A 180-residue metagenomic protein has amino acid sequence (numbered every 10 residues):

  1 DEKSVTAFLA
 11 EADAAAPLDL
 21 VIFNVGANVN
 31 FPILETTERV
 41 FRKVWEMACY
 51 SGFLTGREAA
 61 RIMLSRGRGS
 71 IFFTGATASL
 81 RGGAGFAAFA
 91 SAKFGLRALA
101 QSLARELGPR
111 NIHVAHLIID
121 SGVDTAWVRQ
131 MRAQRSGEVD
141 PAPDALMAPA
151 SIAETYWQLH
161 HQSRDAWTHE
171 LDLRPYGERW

Functional and structural regions predicted by a protein language model:
D1-A7, E38: The beta1-alpha1 cofactor-binding region of Rossmann-like NAD(H)/NADP(H)-dependent oxidoreductases
P17-D19, P32, M63-A76, P109-I112: Active-site loop of short-chain dehydrogenase/reductase
N24-N30: Conserved NAD(P)H cofactor-binding loop of Rossmann-fold oxidoreductase domains
P32-I33, V40-W45: Substrate-binding pocket helix/loop in short-chain dehydrogenase/reductase
G56-R57, Q101: A short, exposed helix-loop element centered on a Lys and neighboring polar residues
S70-G95, Q101, R105-G108, V123: Catalytic loop of short-chain dehydrogenase/reductase
P109-I112, H116-S121, Q134-W180: C-terminal helical subdomain
